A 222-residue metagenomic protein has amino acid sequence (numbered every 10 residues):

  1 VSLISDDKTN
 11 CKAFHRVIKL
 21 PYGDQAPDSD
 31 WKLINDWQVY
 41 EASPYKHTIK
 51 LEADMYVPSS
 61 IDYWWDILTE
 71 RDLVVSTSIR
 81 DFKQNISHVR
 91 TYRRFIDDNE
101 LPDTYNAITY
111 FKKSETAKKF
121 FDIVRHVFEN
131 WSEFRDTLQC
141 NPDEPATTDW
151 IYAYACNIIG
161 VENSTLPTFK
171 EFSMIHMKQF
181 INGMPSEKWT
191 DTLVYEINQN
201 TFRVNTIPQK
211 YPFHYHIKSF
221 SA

Functional and structural regions predicted by a protein language model:
V1-D7, V75: Short, hydrophobic beta-strand segments that form beta-sheet elements in well-ordered domains
L3, A13-F14, I96-A222: A glycosyltransferase accessory/donor-loop signature
D6-S43: Active-site-proximal specificity loops/subdomain of glycosyltransferases
W37, D72, N106-I108: Small-molecule pocket liners
P44, T69-D72, G160: Residue-level detector of structured alpha->beta connecting loops
T48: Short aromatic/hydrophobic "clamp" motif used to bind/position activated sugar donors
E52-Y56: The conserved acidic donor/metal-binding loop of glycosyltransferases
S59-F95: Conserved donor-nucleotide/metal-binding helix-loop-beta segment in metal-dependent transferases, i.e., the alpha-helix
